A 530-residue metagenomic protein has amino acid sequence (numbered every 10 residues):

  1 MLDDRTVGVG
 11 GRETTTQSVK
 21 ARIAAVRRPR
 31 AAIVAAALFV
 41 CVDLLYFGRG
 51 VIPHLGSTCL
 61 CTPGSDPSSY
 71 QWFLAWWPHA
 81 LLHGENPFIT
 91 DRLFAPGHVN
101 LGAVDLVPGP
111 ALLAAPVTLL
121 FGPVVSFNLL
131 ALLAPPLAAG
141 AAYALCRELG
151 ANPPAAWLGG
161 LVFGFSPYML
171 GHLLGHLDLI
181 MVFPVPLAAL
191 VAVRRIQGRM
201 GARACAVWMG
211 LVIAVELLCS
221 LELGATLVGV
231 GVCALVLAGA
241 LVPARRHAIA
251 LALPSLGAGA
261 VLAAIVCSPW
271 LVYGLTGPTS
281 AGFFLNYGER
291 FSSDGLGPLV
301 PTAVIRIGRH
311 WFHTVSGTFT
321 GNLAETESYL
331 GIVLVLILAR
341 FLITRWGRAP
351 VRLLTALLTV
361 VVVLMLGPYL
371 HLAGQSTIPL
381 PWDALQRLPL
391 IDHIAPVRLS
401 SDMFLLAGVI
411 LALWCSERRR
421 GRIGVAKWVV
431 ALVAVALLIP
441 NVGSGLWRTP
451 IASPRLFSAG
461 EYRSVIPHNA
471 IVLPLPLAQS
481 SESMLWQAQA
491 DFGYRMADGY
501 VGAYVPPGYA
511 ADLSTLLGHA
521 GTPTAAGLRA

Functional and structural regions predicted by a protein language model:
M1-G50, P254-A260, A349-L357, L432: Start-transfer (signal-anchor) and selected internal transmembrane alpha helices of multi-pass inner/ER membrane
V26, V242-L256, I337-L380, R420-V425: Membrane-interface helix-loop-helix junctions at transmembrane boundaries of multi-pass membrane enzymes, predominantly
A32-V40, L211-V212, H247-V272, L285-R290 (+3 more regions): Hydrophobic alpha-helical membrane-interfacial segments at the cytosolic entry of transmembrane helices
F39-V42, L130-L149, P153-G198, A202-A240 (+2 more regions): Membrane-embedded helix bundles of polyisoprenyl
G50-L149, P154-P186, T314-L323: Active-site lumenal/periplasmic loops and adjacent helix-entry segments of GT-C-fold, multi-pass membrane
C59-P63, H172-L179, D294, V315-N322 (+2 more regions): Membrane-helix boundary/interfacial segments in multi-pass membrane proteins
C61-L81, C267-L342, H393-S400: Periplasmic/ER-lumenal interhelical loops and adjacent helix-loop junctions in multi-pass membrane proteins
F284-N286, I343, L432-A530: Extracytoplasmic
